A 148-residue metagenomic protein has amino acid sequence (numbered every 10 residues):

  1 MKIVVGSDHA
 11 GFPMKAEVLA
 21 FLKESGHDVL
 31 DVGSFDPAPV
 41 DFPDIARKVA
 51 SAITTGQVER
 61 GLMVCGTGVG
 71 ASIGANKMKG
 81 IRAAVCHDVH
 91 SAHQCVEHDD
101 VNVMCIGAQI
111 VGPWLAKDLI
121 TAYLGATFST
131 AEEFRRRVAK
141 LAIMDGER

Functional and structural regions predicted by a protein language model:
M1-K2, K23-E24, V49, V58 (+1 more regions): SAM-dependent methyltransferases
V4-E24: Glycine-rich phosphate/diphosphate-binding loop of Rossmann-like nucleotide-binding domains
V4-G6, A10, V89-R148: C-terminal binding/interaction regions
P13-M14, V40, G70, W114: Residues that form or flank phosphate/diphosphate-binding pockets in enzymes that use nucleotide phosphates
S25, M78-K79, D99: Short, structured coil segments at secondary-structure junctions
D28-P39: A short beta-strand-loop structural module common to alpha/beta enzyme folds
I45-V85: Helix-adjacent hinge/juxtasegments
